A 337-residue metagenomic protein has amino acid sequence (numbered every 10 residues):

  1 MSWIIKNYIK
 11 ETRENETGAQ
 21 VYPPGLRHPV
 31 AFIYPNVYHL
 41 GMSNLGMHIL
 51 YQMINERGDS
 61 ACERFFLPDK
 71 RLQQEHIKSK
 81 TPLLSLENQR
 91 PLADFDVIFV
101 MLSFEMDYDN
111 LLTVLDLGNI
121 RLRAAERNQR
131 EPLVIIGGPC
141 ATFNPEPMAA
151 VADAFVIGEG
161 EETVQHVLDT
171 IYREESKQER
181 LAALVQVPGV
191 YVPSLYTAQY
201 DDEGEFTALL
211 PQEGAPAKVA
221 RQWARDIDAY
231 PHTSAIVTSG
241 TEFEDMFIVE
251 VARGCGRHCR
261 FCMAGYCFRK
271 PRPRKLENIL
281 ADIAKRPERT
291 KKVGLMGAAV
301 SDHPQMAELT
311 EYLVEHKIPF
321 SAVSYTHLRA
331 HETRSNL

Functional and structural regions predicted by a protein language model:
S2-A31, Y38-H39, Q199-I248: N-terminal [4Fe-4S]-dependent radical SAM core
I33-P35, M101, G137, M296: Short hydrophobic segments within beta-strands
M42, G46-I49: Low-complexity, highly charged intrinsically disordered N-terminal segments that act as targeting/localization
P68-P211: Glycine-rich beta-alpha loop elements in corrinoid/cobalamin-binding modules across cobalamin-dependent enzymes
T241-K275: Canonical Radical SAM [4Fe-4S] cluster-binding loop centered on the CxxxCxxC motif and its immediate flanking residues
K285-H316: Conserved glycine-rich "GG(E/T)P / GGGxP" loop and the immediately following alpha-helix in the radical SAM core
K317-Y325: Phosphate/diphosphate-binding loops
T326-T333: Conserved small/polar residues in nucleotide/adenosyl-binding loops
